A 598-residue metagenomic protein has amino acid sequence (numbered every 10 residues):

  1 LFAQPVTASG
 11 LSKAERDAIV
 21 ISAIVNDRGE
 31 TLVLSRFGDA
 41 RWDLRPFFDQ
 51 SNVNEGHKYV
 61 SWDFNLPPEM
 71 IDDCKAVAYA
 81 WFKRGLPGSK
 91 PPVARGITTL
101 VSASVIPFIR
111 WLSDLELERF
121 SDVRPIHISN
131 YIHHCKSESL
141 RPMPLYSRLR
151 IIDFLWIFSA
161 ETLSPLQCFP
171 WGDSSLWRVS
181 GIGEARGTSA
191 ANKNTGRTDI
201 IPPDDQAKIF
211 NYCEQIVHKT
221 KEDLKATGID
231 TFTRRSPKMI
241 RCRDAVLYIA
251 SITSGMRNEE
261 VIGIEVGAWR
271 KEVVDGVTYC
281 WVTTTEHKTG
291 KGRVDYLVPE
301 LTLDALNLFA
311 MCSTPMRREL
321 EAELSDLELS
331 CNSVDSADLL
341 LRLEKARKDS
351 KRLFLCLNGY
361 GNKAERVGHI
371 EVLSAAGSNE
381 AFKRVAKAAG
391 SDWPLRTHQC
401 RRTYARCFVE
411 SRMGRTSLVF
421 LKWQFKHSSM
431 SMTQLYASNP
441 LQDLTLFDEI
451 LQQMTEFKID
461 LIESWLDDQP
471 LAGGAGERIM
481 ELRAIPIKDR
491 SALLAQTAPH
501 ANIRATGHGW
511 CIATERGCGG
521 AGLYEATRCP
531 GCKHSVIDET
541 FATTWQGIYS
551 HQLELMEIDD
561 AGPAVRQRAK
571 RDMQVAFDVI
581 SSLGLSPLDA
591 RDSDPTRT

Functional and structural regions predicted by a protein language model:
L1-A40, R45-F48, N52, S164-N194 (+12 more regions): Acidic, low-complexity interaction regions
V25, G29, R36, A40 (+14 more regions): Extracytoplasmic/secretory soluble proteins
D39-D49, L86-R178, I240-L247, S251 (+3 more regions): Non-catalytic DNA-binding core/recognition domains of DNA-processing enzymes
F47-K90, S333-S336, L340-F354: N-terminal DNA-binding module of tyrosine recombinases/phage integrases
Y59, P67, I71-C74, C168-F169 (+4 more regions): Active-site-adjacent "gating/activation" loops or surface patches in catalytic cores
L149, D153-S159, N194-V217, T285-E371 (+2 more regions): Basic, alpha-helical nucleic-acid-contacting "clamp/cap" segments
V261, F382, C400-S411, L421 (+1 more regions): Short, basic/aromatic-rich helical patch in the C-terminal catalytic core of site-specific tyrosine
V266, K271-T314, R415-T455: Catalytic or ion-translocation cores adjacent to nucleophile or general acid/base/metal-coordination motifs in diverse
